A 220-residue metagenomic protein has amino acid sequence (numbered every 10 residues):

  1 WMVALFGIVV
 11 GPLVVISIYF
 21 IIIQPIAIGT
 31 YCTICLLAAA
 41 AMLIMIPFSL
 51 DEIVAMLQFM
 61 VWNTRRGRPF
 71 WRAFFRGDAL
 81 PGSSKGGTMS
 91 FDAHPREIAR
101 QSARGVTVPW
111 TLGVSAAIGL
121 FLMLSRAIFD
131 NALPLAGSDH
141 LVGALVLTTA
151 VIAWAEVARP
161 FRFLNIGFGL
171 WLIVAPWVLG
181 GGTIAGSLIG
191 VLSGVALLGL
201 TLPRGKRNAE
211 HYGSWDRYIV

Functional and structural regions predicted by a protein language model:
W1-G113, I118-L120, L124-S125, L200-V220: Secretory/periplasmic and organellar redox-cofactor proteins
M2-G11, E97, P134, S138 (+1 more regions): Compositionally biased, low-hydrophobicity segments enriched in charged and small polar residues
V3-G7, D139, P160-L170: Cytoplasmic-side transmembrane-helix entry/capping segments in multi-pass membrane proteins
I23-T30, V174-V191: Membrane-helix boundary connector in multi-pass membrane proteins
R100-L112, L133-P134, V151-F161, A185: Short, recurring structural edge motifs at helix starts
T111-N131, L145-V146, A150-A153, N165-G182 (+1 more regions): Extracellular/lumenal glycan-associated surfaces
D130-G143, L188-V191: Structural signature of hydrophobic alpha-helical transmembrane segments
